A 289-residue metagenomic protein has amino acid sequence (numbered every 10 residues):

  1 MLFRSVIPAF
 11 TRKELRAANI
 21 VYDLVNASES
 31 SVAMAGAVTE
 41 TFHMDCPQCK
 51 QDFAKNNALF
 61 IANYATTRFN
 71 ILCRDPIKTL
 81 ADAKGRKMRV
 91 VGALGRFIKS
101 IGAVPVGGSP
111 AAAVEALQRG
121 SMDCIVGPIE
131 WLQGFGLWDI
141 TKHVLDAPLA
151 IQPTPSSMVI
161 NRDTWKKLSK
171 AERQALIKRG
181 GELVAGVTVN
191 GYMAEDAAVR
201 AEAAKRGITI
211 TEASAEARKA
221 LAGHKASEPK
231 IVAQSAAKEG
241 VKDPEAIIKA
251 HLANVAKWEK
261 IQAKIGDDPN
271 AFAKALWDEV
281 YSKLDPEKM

Functional and structural regions predicted by a protein language model:
M1-A33, L59-M289: N-terminal secretory/targeting leader peptides
S28-K55: Short, solvent-exposed loop/beta-turn-alpha elements that line the ligand-binding surface or hinge of extracytoplasmic
